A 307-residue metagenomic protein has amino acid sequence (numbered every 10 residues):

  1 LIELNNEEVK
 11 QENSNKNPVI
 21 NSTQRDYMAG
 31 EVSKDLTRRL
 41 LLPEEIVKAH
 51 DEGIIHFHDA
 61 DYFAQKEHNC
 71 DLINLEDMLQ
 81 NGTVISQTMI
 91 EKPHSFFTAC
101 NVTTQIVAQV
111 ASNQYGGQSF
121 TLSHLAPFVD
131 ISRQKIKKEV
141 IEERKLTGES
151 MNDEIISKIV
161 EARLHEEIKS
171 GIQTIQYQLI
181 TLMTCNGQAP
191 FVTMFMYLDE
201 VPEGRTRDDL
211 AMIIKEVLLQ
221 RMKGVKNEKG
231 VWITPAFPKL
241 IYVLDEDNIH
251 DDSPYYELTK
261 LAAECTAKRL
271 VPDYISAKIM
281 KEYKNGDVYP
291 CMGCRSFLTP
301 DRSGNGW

Functional and structural regions predicted by a protein language model:
I2-W307: Conserved catalytic cores of very large enzyme subunits
